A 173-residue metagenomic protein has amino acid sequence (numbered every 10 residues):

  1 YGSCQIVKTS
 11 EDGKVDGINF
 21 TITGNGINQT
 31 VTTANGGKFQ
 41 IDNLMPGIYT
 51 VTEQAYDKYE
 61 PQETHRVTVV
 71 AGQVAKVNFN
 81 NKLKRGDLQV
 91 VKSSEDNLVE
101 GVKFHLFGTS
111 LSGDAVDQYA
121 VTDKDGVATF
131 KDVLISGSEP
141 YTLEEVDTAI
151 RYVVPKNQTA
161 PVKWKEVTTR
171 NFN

Functional and structural regions predicted by a protein language model:
G2-S10, F79, D87-E95, F104 (+1 more regions): A short, amphipathic beta-strand motif
S3, G17-N19, I48, D87 (+2 more regions): Exposed beta-strand and adjacent loop surfaces of beta-rich binding modules that mediate intermolecular recognition
E11-N28, E95-D117, S136: Short, ordered, surface-exposed loop/turn motifs in non-cytosolic proteins
D16, N35, M45-P46, A71 (+4 more regions): Surface-exposed loops/turns
N25-F39, L111-T129: Short, acidic Ser/Thr/Gly-rich low-complexity loop/linker segments typical of extracellular and cell-surface proteins
Q29-T30, I41, T64-T68, Q118-A120 (+2 more regions): Beta-strand-rich interaction surfaces with strong enrichment in secreted/lumenal proteins
Q40-T50, Y56, V127-T142, A149: Short Pro-Gly-centered beta-turn/loop motif in secreted/extracellular proteins
A55-K84, D147-N173: Structured interaction patches on ligand/partner-binding surfaces of diverse proteins
